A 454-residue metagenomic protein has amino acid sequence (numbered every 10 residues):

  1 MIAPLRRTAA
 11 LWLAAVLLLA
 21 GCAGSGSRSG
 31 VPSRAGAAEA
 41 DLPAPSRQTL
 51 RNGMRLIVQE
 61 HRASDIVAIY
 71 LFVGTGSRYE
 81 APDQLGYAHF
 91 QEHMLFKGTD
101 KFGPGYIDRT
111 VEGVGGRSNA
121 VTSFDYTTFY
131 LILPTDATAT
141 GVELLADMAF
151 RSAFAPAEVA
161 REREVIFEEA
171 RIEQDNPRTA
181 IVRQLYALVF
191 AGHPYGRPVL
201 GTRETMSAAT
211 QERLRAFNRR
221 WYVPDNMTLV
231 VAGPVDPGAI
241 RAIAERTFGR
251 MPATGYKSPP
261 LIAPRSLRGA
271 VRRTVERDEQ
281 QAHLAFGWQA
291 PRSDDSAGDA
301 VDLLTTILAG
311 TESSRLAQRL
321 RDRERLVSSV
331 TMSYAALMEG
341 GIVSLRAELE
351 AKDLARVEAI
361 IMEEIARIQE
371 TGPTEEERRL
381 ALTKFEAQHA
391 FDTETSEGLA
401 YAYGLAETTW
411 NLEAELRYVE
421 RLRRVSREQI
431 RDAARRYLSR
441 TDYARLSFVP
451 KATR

Functional and structural regions predicted by a protein language model:
M1-W12: Bacterial N-terminal signal peptides that target proteins for export
L19-G21: C-terminal motif of bacterial Sec signal peptides marking the signal peptidase cleavage site
A23-S29, T49, Y106-Y256, A263 (+4 more regions): Charge-rich, well-structured scaffold segments of protease-associated domains
A38-V73: Mature N-terminal segment immediately following signal peptide/propeptide cleavage in secreted/periplasmic
R62-D65, V223, E279-Q280: Short strand-connecting beta-turns/loops that link adjacent beta-strands
A63, A68-I132, P198, G310-L326: M16/MPP (pitrilysin/insulinase) zinc-metallopeptidase core fold and M16-derived inactive scaffolds
A68-L71, H283-G287, L446: Active-site-flanking beta-strand signature of metal-NTP-handling nucleotidyl enzymes and homologous cyclase-like
Y256-S313, A406: His/Glu-based metal-binding/catalytic segments typifying zinc-dependent metallopeptidases
